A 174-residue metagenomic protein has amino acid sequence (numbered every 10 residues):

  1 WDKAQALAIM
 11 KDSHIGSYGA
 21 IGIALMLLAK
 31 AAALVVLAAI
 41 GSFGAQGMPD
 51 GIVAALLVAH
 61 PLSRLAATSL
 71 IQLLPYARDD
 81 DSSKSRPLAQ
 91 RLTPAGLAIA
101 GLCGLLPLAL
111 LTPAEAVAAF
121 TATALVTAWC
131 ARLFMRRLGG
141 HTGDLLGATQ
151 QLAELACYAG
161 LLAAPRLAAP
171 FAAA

Functional and structural regions predicted by a protein language model:
W1-G19: Aspartate-rich (DDxxD/NDxxD/DxxxD) Mg2+/diphosphate-binding motifs and their adjoining helix-loop segments
Y18-A174: Hydrophobic alpha-helical transmembrane segments
